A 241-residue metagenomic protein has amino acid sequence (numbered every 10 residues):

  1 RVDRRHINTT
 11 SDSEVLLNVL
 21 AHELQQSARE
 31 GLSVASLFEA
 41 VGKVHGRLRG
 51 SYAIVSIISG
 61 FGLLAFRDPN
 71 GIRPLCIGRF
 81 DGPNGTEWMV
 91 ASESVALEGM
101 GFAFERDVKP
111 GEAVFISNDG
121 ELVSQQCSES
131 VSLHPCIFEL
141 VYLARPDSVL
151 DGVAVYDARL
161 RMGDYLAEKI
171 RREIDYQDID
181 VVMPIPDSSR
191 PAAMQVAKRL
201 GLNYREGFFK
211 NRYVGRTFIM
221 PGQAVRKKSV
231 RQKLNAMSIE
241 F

Functional and structural regions predicted by a protein language model:
R1-P110, F115-V181, I185: Conserved short alpha-helical segments that host acidic/polar catalytic motifs at enzyme active sites
L17-V19, L63-F66, P191-Q195, V214-I219: Short, solvent-exposed polar/charged micro-motifs at secondary-structure junctions
S33, F61, R199, Y213-V214: Flexible domain-boundary/linker segments
L37-E39, S189, F209-G215: Short acidic loop-to-helix transition motifs that present clustered carboxylates
K43, R47, K109, K169 (+4 more regions): Context-gated lysine
L160, D164, E168, R190 (+4 more regions): Feature representing long, continuous alpha-helical segments
R172, Q177-D180, I185-A193, K198-L202 (+1 more regions): Long, K/E/R/D-enriched contiguous segments that form extended
G201-F241: Short, glycine/charge-rich flexible loops or terminal/linker lids adjacent to PRPP-binding catalytic cores
